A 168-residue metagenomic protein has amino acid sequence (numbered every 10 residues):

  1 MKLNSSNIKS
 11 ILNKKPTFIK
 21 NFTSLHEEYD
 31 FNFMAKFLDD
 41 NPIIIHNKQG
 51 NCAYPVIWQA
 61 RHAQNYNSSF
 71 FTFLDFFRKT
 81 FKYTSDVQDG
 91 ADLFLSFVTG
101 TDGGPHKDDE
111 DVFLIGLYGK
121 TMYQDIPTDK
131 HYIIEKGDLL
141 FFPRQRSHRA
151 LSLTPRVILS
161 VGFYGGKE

Functional and structural regions predicted by a protein language model:
M1-M34: An N-terminal JmjN-like helical accessory module and its immediate linker preceding a catalytic domain
K2, I8-S10, A35-D138, R146-E168: Active-site region of the double-stranded beta-helix
F141: Conserved beta-strand-loop-short alpha-helix elements that form and flank the Mn2+/Mg2+-coordinating active site
